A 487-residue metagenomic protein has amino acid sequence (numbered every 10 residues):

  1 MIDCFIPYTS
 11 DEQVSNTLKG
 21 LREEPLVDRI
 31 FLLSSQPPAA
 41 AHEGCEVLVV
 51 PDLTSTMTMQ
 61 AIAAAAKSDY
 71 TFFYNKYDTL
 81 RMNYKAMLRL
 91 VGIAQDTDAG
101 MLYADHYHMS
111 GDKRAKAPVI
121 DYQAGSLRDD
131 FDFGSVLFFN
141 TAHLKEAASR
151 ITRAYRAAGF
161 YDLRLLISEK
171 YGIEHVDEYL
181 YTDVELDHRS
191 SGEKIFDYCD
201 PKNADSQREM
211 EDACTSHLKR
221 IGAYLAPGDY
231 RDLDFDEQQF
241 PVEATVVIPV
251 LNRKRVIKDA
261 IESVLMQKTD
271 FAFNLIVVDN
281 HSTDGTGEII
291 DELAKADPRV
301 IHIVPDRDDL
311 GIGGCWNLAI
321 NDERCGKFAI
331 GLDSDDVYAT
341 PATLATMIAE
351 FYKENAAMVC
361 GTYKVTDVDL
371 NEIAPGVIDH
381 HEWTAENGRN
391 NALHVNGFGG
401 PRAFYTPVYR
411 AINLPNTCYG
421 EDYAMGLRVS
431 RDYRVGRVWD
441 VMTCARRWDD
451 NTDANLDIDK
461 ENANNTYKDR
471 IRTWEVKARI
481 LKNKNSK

Functional and structural regions predicted by a protein language model:
I2-Q13, E24, A244-V256, A260 (+2 more regions): A conserved hydrophobic helix/loop-capping motif in glycosyltransferases and polysaccharide synthases
K19-D28, E262-A272: Short, acidic, metal-binding catalytic loop of nucleotide-sugar glycosyltransferases
S34-A41, T79, D279-I289, D308: A conserved acidic beta->alpha catalytic loop
P51-A65, D306-R324: Glycine-rich, basic loop-to-helix element that forms the pyrophosphate-binding segment of sugar-nucleotide handling
S68-R81, G326-V337: Short beta-strand-to-loop acidic/aromatic patch adjacent to the donor-nucleotide binding site
T79, Y84-K116, A342-P375: Conserved donor NDP-sugar-binding/catalytic core segment of glycosyltransferases
G111-S135, P375-V395: Short, flexible, basic/aromatic active-site loop/helix in glycosyltransferases
A154-L163, C418-M425: Acidic donor-binding loop at a coil-to-helix junction in glycosyltransferase catalytic cores that engages
